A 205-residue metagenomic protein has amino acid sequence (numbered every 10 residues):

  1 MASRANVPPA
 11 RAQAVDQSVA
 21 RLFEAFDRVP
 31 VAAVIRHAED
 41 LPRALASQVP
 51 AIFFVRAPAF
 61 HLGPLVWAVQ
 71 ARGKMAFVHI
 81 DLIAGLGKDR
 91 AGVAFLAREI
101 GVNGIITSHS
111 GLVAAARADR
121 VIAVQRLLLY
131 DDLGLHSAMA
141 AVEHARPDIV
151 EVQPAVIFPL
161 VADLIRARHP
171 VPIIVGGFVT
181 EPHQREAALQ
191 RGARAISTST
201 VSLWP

Functional and structural regions predicted by a protein language model:
A2-I80, A84-L86, G101-V102: Conserved N-terminal beta1-alpha1 strand-loop-helix module at the mouth
Q13-V15, A20, H109-H144, I149: A mid-sequence interfacial segment
A32-R36, P50-A59, F77-G85, E99-S110 (+3 more regions): Catalytic beta/alpha-barrel core
L41-A44, A91-L96, A138-H144, V161-H169 (+2 more regions): Catalytic cores of alpha/beta
R43-S47, V113-A118, I165, A187-A188 (+1 more regions): Short loop/helix-cap segments at secondary-structure boundaries that form the rim of catalytic
I52-P58, G111-L112, P154-I157, G177-P205: Glycine-rich phosphate-binding active-site loops on the catalytic face of alpha/beta enzymes
H61-A68, L86-K88, D132-A141, L160 (+2 more regions): Short, charged, surface-exposed secondary-structure boundary motifs
G63-L82, R90-A91, R98-I100, A114-R126 (+1 more regions): Alpha-helix-loop-beta-strand connector modules within alpha/beta enzyme cores
